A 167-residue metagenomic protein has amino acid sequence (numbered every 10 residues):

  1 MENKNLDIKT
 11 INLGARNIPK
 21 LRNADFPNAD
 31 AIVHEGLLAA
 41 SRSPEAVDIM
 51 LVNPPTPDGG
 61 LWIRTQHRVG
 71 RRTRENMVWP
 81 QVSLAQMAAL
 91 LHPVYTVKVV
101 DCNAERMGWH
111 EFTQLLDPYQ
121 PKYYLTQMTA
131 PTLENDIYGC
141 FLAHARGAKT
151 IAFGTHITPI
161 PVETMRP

Functional and structural regions predicted by a protein language model:
M1-R42: Non-catalytic N-terminal targeting/anchoring module and adjacent flexible stem/linker that precedes the structured
L6-K9, R16, D30-A31, E45 (+4 more regions): Residue-level marker of intrinsically disordered, low-complexity segments enriched for small/polar residues
F26, I32, A39, E45-V78: Short glycine-rich His-centered loop
S41-E45, D117-Q120: Flexible, charged surface loops at secondary-structure boundaries
M50-N53, A88, H92: Short, amphipathic alpha-helical segments that act as regulatory/interfacial helices in nucleotide-processing proteins
D58-I63, A88, Q114-L115: Short, flexible segments with low predicted structural confidence
N76-Q86: Conserved alpha-helical elements of sugar-nucleotide-dependent glycosyltransferases
S83, L90-P167: Glycine-rich beta-alpha loop elements in corrinoid/cobalamin-binding modules across cobalamin-dependent enzymes
